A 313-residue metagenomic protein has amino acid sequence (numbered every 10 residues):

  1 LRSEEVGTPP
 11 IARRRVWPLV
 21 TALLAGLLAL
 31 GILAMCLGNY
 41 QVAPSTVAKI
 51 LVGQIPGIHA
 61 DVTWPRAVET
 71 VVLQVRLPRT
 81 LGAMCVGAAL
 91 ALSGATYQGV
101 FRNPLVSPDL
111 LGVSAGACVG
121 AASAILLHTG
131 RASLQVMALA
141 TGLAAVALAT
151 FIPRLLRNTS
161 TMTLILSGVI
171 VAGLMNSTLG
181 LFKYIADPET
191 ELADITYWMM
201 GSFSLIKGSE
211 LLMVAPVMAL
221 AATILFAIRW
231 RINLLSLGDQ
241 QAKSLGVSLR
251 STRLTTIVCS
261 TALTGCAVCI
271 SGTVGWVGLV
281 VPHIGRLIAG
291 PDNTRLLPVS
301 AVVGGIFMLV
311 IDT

Functional and structural regions predicted by a protein language model:
L1-T313: Alpha-helical transmembrane segments in inner-membrane proteins
